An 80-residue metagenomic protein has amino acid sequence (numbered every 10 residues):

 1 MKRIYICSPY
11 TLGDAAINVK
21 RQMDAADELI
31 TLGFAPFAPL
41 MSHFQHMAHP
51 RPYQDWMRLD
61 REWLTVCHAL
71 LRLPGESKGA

Functional and structural regions predicted by a protein language model:
M1-A80: Catalytic phosphate/metal-binding cores of nucleic-acid and nucleotide-processing enzymes, i.e., regions that mediate
